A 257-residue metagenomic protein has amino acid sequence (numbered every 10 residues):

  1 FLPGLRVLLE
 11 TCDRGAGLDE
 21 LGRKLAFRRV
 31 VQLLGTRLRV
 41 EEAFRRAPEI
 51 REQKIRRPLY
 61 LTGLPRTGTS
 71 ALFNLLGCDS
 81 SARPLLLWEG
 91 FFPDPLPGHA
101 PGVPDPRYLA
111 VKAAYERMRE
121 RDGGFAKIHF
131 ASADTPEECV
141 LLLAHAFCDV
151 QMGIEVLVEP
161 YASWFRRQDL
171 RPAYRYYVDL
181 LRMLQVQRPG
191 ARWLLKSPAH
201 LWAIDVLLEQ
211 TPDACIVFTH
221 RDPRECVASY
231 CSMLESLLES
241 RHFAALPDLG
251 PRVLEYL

Functional and structural regions predicted by a protein language model:
F1-R37: Charged, amphipathic alpha-helical linker segments immediately N-terminal to NTP-binding catalytic cores
R29-L33, V40-F44, T62-L64: Domain-scale detector for complete catalytic domains at protein termini or as standalone homologs
E41, R45-A47, Q53, R167-R192 (+1 more regions): PAPS-dependent sulfotransferase catalytic domain
R51-L59: A short, charged/proline- and glycine-enriched loop that marks the coil->beta-strand transition at the N-terminal
L59, R83, C215-V217: Hydrophobic/aromatic beta-strand patches that form the interior of the parallel beta-sheet core in alpha/beta enzyme
Y60-S80: Glycine-rich phosphate-binding P-loop
C78-W88: Post-Walker A helix-loop "phosphate-sensing" segment adjacent to the P-loop in P-loop NTPases
E89-W193: PAPS-dependent sulfation machinery
